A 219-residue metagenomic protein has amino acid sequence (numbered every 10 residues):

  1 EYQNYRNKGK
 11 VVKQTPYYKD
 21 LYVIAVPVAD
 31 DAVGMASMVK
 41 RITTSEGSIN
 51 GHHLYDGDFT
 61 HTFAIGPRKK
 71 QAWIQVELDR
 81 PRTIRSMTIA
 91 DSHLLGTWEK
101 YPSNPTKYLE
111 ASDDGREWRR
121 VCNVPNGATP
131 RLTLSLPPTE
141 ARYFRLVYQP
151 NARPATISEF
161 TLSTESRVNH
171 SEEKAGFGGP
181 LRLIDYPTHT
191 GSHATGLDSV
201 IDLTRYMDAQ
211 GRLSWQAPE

Functional and structural regions predicted by a protein language model:
E1: Conserved, mostly hydrophobic/aromatic
R6-I84, S92-S103, K107, N123 (+1 more regions): Disordered, acidic Ser/Thr/Pro-rich linker "stalks" and the adjacent N-terminal cap of the next globular domain
K70, H93-E165: Trp- and acidic/polar-enriched beta-sheet ligand-binding modules for extracellular glycan and matrix recognition
Q210-E219: Alpha-amylase-like alpha-glycosidases and glucanotransferases acting on alpha-linked glucans and related
